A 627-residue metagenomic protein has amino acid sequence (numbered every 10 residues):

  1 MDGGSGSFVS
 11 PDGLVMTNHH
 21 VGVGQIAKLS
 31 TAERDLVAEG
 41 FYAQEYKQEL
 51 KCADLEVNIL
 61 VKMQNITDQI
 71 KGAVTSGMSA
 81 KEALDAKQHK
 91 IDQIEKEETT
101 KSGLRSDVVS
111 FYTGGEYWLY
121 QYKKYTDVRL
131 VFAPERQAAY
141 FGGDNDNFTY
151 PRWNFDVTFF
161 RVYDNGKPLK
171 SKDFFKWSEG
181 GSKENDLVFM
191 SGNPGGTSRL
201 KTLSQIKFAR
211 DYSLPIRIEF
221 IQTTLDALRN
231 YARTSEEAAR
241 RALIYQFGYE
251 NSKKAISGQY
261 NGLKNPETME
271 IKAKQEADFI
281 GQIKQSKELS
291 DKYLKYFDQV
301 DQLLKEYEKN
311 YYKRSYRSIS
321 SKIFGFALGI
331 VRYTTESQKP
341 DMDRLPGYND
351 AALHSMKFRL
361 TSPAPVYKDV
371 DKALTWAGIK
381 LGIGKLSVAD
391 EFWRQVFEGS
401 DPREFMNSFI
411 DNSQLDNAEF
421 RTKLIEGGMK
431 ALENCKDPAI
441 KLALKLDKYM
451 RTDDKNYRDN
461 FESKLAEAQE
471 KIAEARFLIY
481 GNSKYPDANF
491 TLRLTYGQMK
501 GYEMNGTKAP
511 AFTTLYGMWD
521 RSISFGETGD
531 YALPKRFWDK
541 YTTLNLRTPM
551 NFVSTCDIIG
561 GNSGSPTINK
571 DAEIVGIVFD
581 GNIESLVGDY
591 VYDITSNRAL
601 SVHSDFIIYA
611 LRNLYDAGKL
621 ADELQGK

Functional and structural regions predicted by a protein language model:
M1-K627: Terminal presequence/propeptide segments associated with secretion/organelle targeting and zymogen/polyprotein
